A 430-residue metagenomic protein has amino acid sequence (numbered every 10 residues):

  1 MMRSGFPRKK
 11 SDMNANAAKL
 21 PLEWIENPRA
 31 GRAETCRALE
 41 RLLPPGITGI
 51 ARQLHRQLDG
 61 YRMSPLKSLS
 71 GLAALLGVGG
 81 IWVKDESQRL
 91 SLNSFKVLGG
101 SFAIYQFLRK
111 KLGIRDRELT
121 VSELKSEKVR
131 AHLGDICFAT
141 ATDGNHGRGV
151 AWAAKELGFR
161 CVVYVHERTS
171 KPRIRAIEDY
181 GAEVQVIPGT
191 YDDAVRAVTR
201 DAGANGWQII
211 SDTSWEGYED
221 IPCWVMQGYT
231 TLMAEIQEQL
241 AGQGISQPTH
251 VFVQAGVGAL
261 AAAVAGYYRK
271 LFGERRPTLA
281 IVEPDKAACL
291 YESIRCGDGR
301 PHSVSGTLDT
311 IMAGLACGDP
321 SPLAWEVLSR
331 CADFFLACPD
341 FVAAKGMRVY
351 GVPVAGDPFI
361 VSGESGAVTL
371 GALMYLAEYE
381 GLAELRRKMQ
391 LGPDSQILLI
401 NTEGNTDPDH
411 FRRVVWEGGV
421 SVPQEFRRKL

Functional and structural regions predicted by a protein language model:
R3-L430: PLP-dependent amino-acid enzyme catalytic core
